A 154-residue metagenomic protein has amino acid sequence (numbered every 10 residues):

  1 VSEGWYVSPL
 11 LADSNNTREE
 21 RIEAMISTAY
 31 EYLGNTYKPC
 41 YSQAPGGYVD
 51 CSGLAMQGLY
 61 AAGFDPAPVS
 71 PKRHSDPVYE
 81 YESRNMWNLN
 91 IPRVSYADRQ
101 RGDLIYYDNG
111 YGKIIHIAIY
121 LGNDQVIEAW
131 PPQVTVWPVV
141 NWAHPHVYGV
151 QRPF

Functional and structural regions predicted by a protein language model:
V1-Y6: SH3/SH3-like beta-barrel superfamily modules
S8, A12-A67, Q100, K113-H116 (+1 more regions): N-terminal capping segments
P9-D13, L121-N123, W142-H144: A short, sequence-level motif marking secondary-structure junctions
M56-G58, S83, Y106, H146: Short alpha-helix boundary/capping motifs
F64-V140: ...with weaker cross-activation on analogous glycine-rich loops/strands in unrelated enzymes
H146-F154: Low-complexity, Gly/Ser/Thr/Pro-rich intrinsically disordered linker/tail segments
